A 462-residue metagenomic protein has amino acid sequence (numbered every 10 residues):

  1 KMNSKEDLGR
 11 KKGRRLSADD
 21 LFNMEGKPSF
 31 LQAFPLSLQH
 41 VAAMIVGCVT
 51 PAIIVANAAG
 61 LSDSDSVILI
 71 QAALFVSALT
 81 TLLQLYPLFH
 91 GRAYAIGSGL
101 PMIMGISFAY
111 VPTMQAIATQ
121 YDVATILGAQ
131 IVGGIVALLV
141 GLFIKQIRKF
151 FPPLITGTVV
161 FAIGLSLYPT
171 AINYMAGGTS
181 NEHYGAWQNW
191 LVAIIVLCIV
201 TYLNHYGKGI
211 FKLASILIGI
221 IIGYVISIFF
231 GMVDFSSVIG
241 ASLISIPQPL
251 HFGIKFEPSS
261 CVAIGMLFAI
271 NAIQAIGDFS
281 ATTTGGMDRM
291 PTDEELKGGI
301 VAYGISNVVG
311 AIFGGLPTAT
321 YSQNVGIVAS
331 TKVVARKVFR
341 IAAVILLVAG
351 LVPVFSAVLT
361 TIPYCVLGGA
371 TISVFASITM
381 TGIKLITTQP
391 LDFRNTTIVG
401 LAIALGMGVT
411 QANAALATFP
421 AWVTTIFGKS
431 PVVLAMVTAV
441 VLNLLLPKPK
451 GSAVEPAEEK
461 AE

Functional and structural regions predicted by a protein language model:
K1-L36, F235-Q248, T284, D288-P291 (+2 more regions): Intrinsically disordered, low-complexity non-transmembrane regions of multi-pass membrane transporters
N3-M102, A109-I117: N-terminal signal-anchor module of multipass membrane proteins
D7-R15, C48-A52, A56, I195-Y206 (+5 more regions): Juxtamembrane interface elements at the cytosolic ends of transmembrane helices in multi-pass membrane proteins
R15, F30, A56-F75, L79-G97 (+2 more regions): Membrane-embedded helical hairpins/re-entrant loop segments and their flanking transmembrane helices within multi-pass
P28-L36, A58-S66, L85-G97, A116-T125 (+7 more regions): Short juxtamembrane and helix-loop transition motifs at transmembrane-helix boundaries in membrane proteins
L31-M44, C48, G185-L197, A214-S215 (+3 more regions): Hydrophobic, membrane-embedded alpha-helices of multi-pass small-molecule transporters
I68-L69, A93-F108, K149-T158, K212-L217 (+4 more regions): Short, non-helical or kinked segments that cap or interrupt transmembrane helices
I117-S236, A343-P456: Membrane-embedded alpha-helical modules
